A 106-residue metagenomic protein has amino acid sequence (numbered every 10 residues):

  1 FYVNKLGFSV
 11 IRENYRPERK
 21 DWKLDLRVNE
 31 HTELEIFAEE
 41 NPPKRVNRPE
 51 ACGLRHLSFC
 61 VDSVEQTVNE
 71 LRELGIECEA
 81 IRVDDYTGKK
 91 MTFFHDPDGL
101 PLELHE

Functional and structural regions predicted by a protein language model:
F1-E33, E73: Core segments of cupin and vicinal oxygen chelate
R12-E13, K20-W22, N41-N47, A80: A short, acidic/glycine-rich surface segment
K20-W22, G53, G88: Exposed loop/turn and edge beta-strand positions of beta-sandwich/beta-sheet ligand-binding modules
D25, V68-E106: Vicinal oxygen chelate
H31-L34, G99-P101: Short, charged/polar, Gly/Pro-enriched secondary-structure boundary elements
E50-H56: Eukaryotic phosphotyrosine signaling hubs
S58-C60: Short hydrophobic/aromatic beta-strand micro-patches that form the beta-sheet surface supporting nucleotide- or nucleic
